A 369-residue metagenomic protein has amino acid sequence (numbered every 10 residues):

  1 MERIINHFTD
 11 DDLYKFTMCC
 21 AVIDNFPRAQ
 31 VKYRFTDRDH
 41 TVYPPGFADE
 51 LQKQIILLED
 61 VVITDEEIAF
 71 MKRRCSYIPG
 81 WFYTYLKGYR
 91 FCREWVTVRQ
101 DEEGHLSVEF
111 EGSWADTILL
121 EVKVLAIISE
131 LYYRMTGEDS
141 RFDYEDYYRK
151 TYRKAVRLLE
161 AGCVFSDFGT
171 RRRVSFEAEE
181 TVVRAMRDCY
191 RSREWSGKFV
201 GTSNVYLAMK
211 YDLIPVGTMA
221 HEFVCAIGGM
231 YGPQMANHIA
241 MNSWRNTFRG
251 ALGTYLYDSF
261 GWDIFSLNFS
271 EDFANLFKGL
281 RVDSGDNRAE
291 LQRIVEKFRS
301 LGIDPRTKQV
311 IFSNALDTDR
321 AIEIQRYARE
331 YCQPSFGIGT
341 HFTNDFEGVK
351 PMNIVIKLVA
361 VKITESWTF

Functional and structural regions predicted by a protein language model:
M1-A236, A240, R245-N246, K357-F369: Ordered alpha/beta subdomains of enzyme catalytic regions
E2, Y211, V216-F369: Glycine-rich phosphate/ribose-binding loops and adjacent secondary-structure elements that form binding surfaces
